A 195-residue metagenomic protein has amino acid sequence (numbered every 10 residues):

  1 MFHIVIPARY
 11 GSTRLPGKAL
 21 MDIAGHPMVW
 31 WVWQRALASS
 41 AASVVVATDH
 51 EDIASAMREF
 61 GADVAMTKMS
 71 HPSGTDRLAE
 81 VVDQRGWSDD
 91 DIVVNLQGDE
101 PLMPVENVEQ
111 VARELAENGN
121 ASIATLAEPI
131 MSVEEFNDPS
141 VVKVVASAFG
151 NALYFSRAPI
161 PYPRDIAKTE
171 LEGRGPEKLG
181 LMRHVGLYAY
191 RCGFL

Functional and structural regions predicted by a protein language model:
F2-T48: N-terminal glycine-rich phosphate-binding loop and ensuing alpha1 helix
I4, V44-V46, V93, I123-A124 (+1 more regions): Hydrophobic/aromatic residues located in beta-strands of well-ordered beta-sheets within soluble catalytic
T13, M21, V94, P101 (+1 more regions): Residues that recognize and position ribonucleotide moieties
V29, D99, R191: Residue-level signal for inorganic ion chemistry
A41, D89-D90, G119-A121: Short, high-confidence coil segments that cap the C-terminus of an alpha-helix and link into the following beta-strand
V46-A47, K68, L96, Y188: Active-site-adjacent beta-strand anchor residues
D52-R113: Short phosphate-binding loop-to-helix
V105-L195: Conserved core of the sugar-phosphate nucleotidyltransferase
